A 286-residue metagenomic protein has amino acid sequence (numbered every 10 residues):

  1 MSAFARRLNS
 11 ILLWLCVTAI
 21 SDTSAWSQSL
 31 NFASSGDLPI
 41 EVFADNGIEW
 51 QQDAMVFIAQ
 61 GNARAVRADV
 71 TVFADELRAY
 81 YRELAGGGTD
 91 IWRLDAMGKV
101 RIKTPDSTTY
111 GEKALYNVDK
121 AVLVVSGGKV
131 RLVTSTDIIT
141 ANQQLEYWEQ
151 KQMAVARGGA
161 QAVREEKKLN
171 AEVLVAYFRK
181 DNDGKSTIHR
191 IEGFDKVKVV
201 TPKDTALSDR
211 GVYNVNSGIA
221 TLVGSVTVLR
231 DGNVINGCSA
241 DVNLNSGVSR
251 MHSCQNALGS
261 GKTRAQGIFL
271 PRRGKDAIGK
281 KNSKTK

Functional and structural regions predicted by a protein language model:
S2-K286: Mature-chain termini and adjacent capping regions
